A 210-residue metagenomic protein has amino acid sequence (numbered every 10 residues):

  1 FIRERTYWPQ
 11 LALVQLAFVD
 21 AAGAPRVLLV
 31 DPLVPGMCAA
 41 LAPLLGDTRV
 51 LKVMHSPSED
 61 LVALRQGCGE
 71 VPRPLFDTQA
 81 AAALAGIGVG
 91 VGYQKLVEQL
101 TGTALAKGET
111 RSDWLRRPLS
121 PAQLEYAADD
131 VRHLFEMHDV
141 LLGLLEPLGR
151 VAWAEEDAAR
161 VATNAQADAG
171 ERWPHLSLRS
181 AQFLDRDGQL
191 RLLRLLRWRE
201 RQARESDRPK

Functional and structural regions predicted by a protein language model:
F1-K95: Conserved RNase H-like, two-metal-ion catalytic cores of nucleic-acid enzymes
G69, A83-V89, T101, L105 (+1 more regions): Hydrophobic/aromatic-lined pockets within catalytic cores
V71-R73, A104-T110, D207-K210: Short, surface-exposed acidic
F76-A81, K107-R117, E146-D157: Short, surface-exposed recognition loops or helix-turn segments adjacent to catalytic cores
Q94, E98, R132-F135: Predominant activation on well-ordered alpha-helical scaffold segments within soluble catalytic domains
K95-Q123: A short, charged helix-loop
P121-K210: Mixed-charge, glycine-rich, non-catalytic linkers/tails in nucleic-acid processing enzymes
